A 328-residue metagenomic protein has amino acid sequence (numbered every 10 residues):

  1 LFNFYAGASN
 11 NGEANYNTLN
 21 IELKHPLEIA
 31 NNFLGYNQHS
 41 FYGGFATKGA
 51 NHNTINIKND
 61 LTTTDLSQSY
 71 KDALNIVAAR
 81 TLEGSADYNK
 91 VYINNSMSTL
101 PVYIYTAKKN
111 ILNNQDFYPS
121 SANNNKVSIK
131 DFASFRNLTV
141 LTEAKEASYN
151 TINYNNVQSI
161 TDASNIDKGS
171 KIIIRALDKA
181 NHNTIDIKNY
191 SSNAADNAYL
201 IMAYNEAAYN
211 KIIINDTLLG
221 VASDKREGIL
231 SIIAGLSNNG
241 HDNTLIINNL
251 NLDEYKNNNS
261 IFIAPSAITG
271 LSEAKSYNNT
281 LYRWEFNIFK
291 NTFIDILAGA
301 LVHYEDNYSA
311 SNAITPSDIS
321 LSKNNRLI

Functional and structural regions predicted by a protein language model:
L1-N3, A8-S40, G44-I328: Surface-exposed loop/turn motifs in large extracellular/passenger domains
